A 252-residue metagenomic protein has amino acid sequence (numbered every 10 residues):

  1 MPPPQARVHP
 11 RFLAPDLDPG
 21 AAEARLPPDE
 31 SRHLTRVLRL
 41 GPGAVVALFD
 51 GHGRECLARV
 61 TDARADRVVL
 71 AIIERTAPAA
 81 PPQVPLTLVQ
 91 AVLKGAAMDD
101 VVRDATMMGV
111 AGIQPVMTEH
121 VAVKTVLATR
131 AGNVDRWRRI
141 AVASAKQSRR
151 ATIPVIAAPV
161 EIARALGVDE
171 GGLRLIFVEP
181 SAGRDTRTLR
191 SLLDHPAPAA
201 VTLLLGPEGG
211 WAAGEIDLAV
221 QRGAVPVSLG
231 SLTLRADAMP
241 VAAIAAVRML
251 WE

Functional and structural regions predicted by a protein language model:
M1-A77, A128: N-terminal positively charged helical leader segments and presequences
A24-L26, Q83-T87, A199-T202, Q221-L229: Glycine/charged-rich beta-loop-alpha catalytic/anionic-binding loops adjacent to active sites
L34, M98-V101, E215: Hydrophobic side chains in well-ordered alpha-helices
G43, A105, A141, A219 (+1 more regions): Residue-level signal for inorganic ion chemistry
E74, A79-I176: RNA substrate-binding interface of SAM-dependent RNA methyltransferases
T76, S181, S231-L234: Short, acidic/turn-prone active-site loops that include or flank metal/cofactor- and phosphate-binding residues
R174-G210, E215-I216, A224-V227: Active-site/ligand-binding-proximal alpha/beta "capping" segment
A213-E252: Structured adenosyl-cofactor binding patch, chiefly the S-adenosyl-L-methionine
